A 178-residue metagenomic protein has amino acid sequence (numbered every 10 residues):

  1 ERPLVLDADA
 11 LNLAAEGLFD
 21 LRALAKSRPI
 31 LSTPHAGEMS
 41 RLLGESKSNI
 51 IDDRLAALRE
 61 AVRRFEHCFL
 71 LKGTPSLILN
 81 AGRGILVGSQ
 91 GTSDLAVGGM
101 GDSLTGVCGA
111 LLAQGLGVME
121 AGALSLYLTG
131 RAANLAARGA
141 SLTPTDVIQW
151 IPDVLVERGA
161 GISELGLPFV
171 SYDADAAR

Functional and structural regions predicted by a protein language model:
E1-Q90, V156-R178: Glycine-rich phosphate/dinucleotide-binding loop and adjoining beta-alpha-beta core of small-molecule
D7, D102, A121: Hydrophobic, well-ordered secondary-structure elements that form the walls of internal hydrophobic environments
D9-N12, G37, S93-L95, A140 (+1 more regions): Flexible, active-site-adjacent loop/turn segments at secondary-structure boundaries
A15-G17, S46, G99, D146 (+1 more regions): Solvent-exposed, flexible loop/coil residues
I30, S48-D52, L95-G98, R138 (+1 more regions): A short glycine-/small-residue-rich loop at the edge of a beta-strand within enzyme catalytic domains
I51-R64, V87-L112, V118: Gly/Ser/Thr-rich active-site loops/lids in small-molecule metabolic enzymes that frequently grip phosphoryl groups
G99-G109, I148-E157, G166-A174: Short, surface-exposed, charge-dense and proline/glycine-enriched linear segments
G106-P152: Conserved post-catalytic alpha-helical subdomain immediately downstream of the catalytic base and nucleotide-binding
